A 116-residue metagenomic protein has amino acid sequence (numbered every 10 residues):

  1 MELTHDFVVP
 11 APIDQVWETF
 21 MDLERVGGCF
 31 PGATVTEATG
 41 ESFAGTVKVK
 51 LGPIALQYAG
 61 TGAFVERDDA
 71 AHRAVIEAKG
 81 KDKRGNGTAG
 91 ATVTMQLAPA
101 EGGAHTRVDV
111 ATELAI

Functional and structural regions predicted by a protein language model:
M1-A44, K50-G52: Hydrophobic ligand-binding cavity/cleft-lining segments
E2-V8, S42-A44, Q57-A59, R73 (+2 more regions): Intrinsic-disorder/low-complexity, polar/charged segments enriched in Ser/Thr/Lys/Arg/Asp/Glu/Gln
P12, G40, D69-A70, A100-G103: Short strand-connecting beta-turns/loops that link adjacent beta-strands
D14-T19, V26, F43-G45, Y58 (+3 more regions): Broad hydrophobic/π-residue packing in well-ordered secondary structure
G28-C29, Q57, T88-G90: Short solvent-exposed loop/turn micro-motifs enriched in small/polar/acidic residues
E37-G80: Glycine-rich portal/gate segments that line the openings of hydrophobic small-molecule binding cavities
E66, G80-I116: Beta-strand/loop substructures that line and gate deep hydrophobic ligand-binding cavities in soluble
